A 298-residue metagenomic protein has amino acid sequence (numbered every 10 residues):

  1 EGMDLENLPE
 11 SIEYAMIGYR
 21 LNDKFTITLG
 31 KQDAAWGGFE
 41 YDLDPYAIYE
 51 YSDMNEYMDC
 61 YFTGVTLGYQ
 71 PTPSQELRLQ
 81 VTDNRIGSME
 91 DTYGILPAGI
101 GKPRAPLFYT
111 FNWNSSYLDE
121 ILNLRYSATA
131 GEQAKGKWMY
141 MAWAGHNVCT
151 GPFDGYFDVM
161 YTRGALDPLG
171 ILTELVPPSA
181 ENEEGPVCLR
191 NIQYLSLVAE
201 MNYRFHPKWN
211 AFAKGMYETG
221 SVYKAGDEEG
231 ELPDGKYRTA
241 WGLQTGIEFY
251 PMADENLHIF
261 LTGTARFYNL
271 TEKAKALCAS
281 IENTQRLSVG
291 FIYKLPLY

Functional and structural regions predicted by a protein language model:
G2-I12, K24-N114, I292: Surface-exposed coil loops of outer-membrane beta-barrel proteins
D4-L5, N123-Y298: Outer-membrane beta-barrel pore domains
Y14, G64, M141-W143: Conserved positions at the start
Y14-A15, T239: Short secondary-structure capping/turn segments at boundaries of alpha-helices and beta-strands
M16-R20: Transmembrane beta-barrel wall of Gram-negative outer-membrane proteins
N22-K24, P152: Glycine-centered tight beta-turn/hairpin loop motif at sheet-sheet or coil-to-beta transitions
D59, G101-F108, L118, A134-M141 (+2 more regions): Short, contiguous, pocket-lining structural segments that sit at or immediately flank catalytic/ligand-binding sites
